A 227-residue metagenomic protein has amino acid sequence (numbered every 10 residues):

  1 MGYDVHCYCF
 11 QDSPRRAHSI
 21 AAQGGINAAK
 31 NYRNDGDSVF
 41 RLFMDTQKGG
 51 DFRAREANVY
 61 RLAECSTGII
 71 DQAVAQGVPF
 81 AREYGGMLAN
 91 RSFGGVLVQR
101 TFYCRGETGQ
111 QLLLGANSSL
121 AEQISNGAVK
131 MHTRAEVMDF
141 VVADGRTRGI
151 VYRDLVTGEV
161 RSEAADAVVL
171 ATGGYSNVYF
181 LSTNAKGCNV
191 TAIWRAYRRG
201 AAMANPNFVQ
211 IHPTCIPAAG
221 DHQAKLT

Functional and structural regions predicted by a protein language model:
M1-L42, R82, R105-T227: Residues forming the flavin
Q11-D12, E64, V74, M87 (+3 more regions): Residue-level detector of functional hotspots within protein domains
R15, D51, R55-L62, T101 (+2 more regions): Short secondary-structure transition/capping motifs
Q23-G24, G50-R53, S92-T101, T172-G174: Gly-rich Lys/Arg/Thr-decorated short loops/hinges at beta-loop-alpha junctions or inter-strand turns that position
T46-F93: Rossmann-like flavin
N58, D71-G77, Q99-C104, R146-G149 (+1 more regions): Short, charged low-complexity intrinsically disordered segments located at boundaries of structured domains
A81-L113: Terminal amphipathic helices with adjacent charged low-complexity linkers/tails
